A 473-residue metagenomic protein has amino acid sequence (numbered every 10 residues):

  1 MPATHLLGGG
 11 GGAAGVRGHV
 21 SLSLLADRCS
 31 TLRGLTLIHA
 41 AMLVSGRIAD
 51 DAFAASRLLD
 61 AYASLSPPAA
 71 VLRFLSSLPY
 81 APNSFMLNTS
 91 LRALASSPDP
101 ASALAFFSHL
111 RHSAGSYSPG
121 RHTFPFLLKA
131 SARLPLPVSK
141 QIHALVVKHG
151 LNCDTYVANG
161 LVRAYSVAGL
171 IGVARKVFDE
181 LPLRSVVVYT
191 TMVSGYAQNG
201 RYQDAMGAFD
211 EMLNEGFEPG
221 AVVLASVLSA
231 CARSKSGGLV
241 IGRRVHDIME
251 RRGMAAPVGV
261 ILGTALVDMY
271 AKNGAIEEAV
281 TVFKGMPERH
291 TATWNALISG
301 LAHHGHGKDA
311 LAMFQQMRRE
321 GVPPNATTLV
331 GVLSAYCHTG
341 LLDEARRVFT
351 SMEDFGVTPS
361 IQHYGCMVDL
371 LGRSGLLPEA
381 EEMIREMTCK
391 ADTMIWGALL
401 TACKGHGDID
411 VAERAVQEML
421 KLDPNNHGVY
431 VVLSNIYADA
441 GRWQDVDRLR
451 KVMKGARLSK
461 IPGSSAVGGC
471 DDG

Functional and structural regions predicted by a protein language model:
M1-L181, S185, S194, Q203-G473: Terminal (and in a subset, N-terminal) low-complexity or junction segments at the ends of helical repeat RNA-binding
